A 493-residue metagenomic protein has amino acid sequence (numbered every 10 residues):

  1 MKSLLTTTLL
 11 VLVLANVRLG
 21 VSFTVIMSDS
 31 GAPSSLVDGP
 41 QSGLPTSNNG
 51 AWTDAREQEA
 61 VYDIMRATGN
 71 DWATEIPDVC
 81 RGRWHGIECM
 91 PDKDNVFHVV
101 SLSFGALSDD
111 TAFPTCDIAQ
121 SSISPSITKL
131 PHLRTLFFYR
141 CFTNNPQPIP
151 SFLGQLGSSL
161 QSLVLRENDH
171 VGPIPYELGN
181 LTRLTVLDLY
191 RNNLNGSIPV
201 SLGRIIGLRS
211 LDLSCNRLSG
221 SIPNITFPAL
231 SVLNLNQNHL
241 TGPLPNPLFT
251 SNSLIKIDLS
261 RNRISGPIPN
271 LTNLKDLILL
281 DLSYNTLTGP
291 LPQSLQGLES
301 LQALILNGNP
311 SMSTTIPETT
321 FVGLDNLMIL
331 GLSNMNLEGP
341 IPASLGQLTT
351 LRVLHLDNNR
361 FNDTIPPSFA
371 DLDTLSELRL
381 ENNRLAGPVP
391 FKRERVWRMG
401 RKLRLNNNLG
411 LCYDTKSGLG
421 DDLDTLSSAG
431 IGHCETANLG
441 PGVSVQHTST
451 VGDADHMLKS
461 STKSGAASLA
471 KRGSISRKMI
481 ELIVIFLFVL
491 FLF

Functional and structural regions predicted by a protein language model:
L14-P91, S103-L107: Surface-exposed cap/linker segments adjacent to membranes
R66-S121, S151, T315-F321, D325-N326 (+1 more regions): LRR flanking "cap" motifs
D94-H170: LRR N-terminal entry segment and analogous cap-like coil->beta motifs
F97, T128-P131, Q155-S158, G179-T182 (+9 more regions): Inter-repeat linker/turn residues at the boundaries of leucine-rich repeats
S101, T135-F137, S159-V164, R183-V186 (+9 more regions): Conserved LRR concave beta-strand detector
I123-T128, P146-G154, I174-Y176, N195-V200 (+9 more regions): The feature encodes a structural signal of leucine-rich repeats
C141-T143, N168, L189-N192, L213-N216 (+8 more regions): Consensus "Asn ladder" position of solenoid repeat domains
L274-I278, Q296-A303, P310-S313, F321-I329 (+2 more regions): Membrane-proximal ectodomain caps of single-pass cell-surface receptors
